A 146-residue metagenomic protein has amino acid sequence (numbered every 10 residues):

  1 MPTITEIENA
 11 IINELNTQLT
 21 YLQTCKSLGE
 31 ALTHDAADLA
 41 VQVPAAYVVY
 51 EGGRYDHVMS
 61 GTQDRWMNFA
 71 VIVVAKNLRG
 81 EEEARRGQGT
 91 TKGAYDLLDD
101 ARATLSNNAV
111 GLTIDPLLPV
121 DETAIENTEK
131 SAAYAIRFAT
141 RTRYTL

Functional and structural regions predicted by a protein language model:
M1-L39, V43, Y47-L146: Charged, amphipathic alpha-helical segments and their flanking helix caps
